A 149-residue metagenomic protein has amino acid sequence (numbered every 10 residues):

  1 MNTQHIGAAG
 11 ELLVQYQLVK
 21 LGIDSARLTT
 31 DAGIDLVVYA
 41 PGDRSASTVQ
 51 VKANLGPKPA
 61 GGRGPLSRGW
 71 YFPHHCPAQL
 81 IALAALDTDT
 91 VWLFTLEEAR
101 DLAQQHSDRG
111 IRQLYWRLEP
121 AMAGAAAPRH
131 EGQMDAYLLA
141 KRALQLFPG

Functional and structural regions predicted by a protein language model:
M1-A32, V37-G149: Mixed-charge (Asp/Glu-Lys/Arg
